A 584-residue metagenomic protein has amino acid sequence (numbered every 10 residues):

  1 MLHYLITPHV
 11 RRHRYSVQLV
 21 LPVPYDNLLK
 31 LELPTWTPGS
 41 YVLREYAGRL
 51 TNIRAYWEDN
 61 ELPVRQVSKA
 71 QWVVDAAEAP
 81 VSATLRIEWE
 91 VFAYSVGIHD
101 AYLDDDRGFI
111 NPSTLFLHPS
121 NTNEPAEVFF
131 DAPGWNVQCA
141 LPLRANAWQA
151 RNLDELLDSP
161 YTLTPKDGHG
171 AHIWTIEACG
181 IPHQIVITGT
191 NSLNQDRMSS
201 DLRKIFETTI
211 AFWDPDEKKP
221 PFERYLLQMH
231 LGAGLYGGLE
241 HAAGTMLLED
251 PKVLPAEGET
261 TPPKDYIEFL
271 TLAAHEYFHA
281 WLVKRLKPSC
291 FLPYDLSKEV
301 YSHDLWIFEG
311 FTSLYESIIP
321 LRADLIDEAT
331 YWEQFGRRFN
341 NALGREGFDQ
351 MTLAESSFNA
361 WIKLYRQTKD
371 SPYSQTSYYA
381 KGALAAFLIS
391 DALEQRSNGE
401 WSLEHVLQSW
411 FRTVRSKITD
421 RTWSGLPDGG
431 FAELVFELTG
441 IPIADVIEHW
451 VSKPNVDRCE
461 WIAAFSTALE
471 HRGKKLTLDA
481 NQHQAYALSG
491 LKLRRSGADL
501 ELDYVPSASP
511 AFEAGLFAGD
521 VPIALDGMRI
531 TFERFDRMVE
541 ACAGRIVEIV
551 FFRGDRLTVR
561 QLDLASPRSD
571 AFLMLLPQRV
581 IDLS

Functional and structural regions predicted by a protein language model:
M1-H3, T7, H13-Y15, E88 (+2 more regions): Beta/coil-rich, acidic/histidine-enriched accessory regions frequently appended to metallopeptidases
M1-W36: Early extracytoplasmic/domain-onset interaction patches
T7-H9, S40-L103: A surface-exposed beta-strand-loop module
E32-E61, P125-P142: Solvent-exposed beta-hairpin/edge-strand motifs
P34, E88-D167: Extended, low-hydrophobicity, Ser/Thr/Pro/Gly-biased non-transmembrane segments
H172-D304: Juxtacatalytic substrate-recognition/specificity segment
K287-Y294, E299-Y379, K417: Acidic/His/Gly-enriched intrinsically disordered linker/tail segments that often contain short helix/coil "MoRF-like"
A342-G425, F431, A444: Pan-zinc metallopeptidase signature
